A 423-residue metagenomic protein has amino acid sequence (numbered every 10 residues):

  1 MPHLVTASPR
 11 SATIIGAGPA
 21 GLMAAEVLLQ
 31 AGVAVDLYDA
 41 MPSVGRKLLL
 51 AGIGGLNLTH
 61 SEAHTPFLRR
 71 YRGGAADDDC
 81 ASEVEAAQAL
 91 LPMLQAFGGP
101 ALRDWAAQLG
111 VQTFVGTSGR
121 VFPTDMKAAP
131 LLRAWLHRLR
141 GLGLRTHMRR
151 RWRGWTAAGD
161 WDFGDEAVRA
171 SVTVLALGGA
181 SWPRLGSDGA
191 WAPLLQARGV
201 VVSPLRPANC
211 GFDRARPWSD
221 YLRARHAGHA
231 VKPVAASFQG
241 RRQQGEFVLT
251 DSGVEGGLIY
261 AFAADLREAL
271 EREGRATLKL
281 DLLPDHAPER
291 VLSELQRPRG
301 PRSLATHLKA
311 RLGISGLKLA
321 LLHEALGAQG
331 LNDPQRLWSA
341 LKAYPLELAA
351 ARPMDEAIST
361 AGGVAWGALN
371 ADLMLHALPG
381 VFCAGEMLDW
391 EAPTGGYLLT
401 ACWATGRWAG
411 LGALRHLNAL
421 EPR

Functional and structural regions predicted by a protein language model:
R10-L37, A409-L414: N-terminal Rossmann-like FAD-binding beta1-loop-alpha1 element of flavoenzymes
G18-P19, G179-S181, L388: Residue-level detector of alpha-helix initiation sites
A24, W191-R198, T400-N418: An active-site-proximal "capping" alpha-helix that borders the catalytic cofactor pocket
L29-I53: Glycine-rich FAD pyrophosphate-binding loop
Q30-A31, S43, H64-F67, R72-D79 (+8 more regions): Residue-level recognition of phosphate/Mg2+-coordinating polar/acidic sites in nucleotide-handling active sites
L49-L91: N-terminal glycine-rich dinucleotide-binding loop that anchors FAD/FMN and/or NAD(P) in oxidoreductases
L50, A128-G313: Predominantly flavin-linked oxidoreductase catalytic cores and closely associated redox partners
L90-G98, T117-H137, W182-S187, D213-P217 (+1 more regions): Short beta-strand to alpha-helix junction loop
